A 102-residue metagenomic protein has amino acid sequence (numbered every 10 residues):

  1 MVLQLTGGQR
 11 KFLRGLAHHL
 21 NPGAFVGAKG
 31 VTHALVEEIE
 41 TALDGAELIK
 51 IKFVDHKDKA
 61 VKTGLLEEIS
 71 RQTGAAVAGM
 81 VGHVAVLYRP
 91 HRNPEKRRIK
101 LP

Functional and structural regions predicted by a protein language model:
V2-P102: Positively charged, polar, low-complexity stretches
